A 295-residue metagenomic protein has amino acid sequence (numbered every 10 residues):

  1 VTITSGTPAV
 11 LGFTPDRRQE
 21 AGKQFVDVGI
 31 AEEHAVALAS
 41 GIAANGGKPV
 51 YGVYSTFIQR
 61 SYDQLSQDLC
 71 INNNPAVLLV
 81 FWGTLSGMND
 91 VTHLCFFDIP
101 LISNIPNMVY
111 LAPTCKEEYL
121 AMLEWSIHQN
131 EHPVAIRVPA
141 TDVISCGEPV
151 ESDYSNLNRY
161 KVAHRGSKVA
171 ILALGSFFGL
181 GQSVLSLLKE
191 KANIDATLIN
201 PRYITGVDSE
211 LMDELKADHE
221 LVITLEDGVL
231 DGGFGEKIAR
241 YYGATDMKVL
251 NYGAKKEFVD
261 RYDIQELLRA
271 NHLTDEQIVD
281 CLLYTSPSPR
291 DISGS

Functional and structural regions predicted by a protein language model:
V1-V134, D142, Q277: Thiamine diphosphate
T4, A9-Q19, E33-A35, N73 (+2 more regions): Thiamine diphosphate
N74, L111, M247-K248, G294: Secondary-structure boundary/capping residues
Y284-S295: Single conserved hydrophobic/aromatic residue that forms the stacking wall/gate of nucleotide- or nucleobase-binding
